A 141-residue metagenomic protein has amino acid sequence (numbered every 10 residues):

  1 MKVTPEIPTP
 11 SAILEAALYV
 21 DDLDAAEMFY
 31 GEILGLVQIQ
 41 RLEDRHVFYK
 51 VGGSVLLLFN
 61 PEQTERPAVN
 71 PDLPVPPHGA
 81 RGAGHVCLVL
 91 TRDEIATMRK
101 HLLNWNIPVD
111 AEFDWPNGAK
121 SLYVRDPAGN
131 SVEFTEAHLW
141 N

Functional and structural regions predicted by a protein language model:
M1-L14, V37-L90, A96-R125, H138-N141: Vicinal oxygen chelate
A17: Polyanion-binding surface elements
V20-L23, P116: Conserved beta-strand-loop-alpha-helix junction that forms the acyl-donor binding cleft
D22, D126-G129: Conserved phosphate-binding and hydrolysis motifs of nucleotide-dependent enzymes
D24-A25, D93: Short alpha-helical
A26-G31, L102, G129: Conserved active-site tyrosine of GNAT-family acetyltransferases
S131-F134: Short glycine-/small-residue motifs
